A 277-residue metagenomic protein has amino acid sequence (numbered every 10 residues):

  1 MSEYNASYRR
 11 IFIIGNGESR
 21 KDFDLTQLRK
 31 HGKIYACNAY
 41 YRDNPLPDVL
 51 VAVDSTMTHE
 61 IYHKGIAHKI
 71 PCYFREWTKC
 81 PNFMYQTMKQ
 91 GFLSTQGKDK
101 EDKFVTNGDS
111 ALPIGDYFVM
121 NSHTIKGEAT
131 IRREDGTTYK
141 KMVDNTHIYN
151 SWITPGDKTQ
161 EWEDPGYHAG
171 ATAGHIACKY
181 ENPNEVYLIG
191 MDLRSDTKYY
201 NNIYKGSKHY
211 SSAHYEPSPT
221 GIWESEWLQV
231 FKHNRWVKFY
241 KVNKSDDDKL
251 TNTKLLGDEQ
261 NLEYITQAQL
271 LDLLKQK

Functional and structural regions predicted by a protein language model:
M1-K277: Metal-ion/cofactor- or nucleotide/acyl-coenzyme-handling active-site neighborhoods
